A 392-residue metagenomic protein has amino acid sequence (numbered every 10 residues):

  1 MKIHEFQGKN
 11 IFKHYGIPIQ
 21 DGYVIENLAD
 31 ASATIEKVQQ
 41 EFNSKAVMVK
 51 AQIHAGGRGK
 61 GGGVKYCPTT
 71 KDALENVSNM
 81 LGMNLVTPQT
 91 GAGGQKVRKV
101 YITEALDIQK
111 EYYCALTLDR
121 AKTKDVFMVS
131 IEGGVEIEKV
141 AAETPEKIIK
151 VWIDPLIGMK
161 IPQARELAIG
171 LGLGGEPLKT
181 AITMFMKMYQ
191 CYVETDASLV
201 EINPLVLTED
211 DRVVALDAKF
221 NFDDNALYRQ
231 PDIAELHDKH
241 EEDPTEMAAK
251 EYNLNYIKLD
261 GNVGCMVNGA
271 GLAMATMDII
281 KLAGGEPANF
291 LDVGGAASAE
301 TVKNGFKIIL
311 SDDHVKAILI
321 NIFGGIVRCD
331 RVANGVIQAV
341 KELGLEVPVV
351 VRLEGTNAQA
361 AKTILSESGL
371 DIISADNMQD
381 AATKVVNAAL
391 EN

Functional and structural regions predicted by a protein language model:
M1-E201, V206-I320, D330-V332, E354-S366 (+1 more regions): ATP-dependent carboxylate/acyl-activation modules
K316-E354: C-terminal hydrophobic structural anchor segments that stabilize assembly/packing rather than catalytic chemistry
L345, G369-L370: A short helix-to-beta-strand connector/capping loop
